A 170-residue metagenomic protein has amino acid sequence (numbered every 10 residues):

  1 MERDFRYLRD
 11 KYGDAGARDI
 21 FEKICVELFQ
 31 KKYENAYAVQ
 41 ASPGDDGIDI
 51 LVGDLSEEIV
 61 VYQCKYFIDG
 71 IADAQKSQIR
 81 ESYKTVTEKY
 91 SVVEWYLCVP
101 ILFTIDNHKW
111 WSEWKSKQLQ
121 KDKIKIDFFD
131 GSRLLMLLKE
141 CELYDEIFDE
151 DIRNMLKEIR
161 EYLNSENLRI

Functional and structural regions predicted by a protein language model:
M1-I170: Mixed-charge (Asp/Glu-Lys/Arg
